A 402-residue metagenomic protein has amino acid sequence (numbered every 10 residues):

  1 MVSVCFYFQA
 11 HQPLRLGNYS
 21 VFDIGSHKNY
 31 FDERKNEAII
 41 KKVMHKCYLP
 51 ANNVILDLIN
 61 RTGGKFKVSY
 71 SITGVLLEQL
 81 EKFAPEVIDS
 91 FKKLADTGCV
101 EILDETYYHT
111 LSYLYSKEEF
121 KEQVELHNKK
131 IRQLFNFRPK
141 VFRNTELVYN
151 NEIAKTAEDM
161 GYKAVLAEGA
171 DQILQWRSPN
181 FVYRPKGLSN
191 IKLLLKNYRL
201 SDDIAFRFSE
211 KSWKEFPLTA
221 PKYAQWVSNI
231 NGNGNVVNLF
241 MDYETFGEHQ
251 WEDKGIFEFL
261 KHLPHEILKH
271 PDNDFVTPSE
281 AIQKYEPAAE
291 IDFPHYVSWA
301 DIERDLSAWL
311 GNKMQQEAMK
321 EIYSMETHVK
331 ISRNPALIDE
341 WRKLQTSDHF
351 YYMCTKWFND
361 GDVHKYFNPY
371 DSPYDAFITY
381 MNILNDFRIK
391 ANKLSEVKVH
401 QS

Functional and structural regions predicted by a protein language model:
M1-L49, N60, F181-I191, L195 (+2 more regions): Active-site and substrate-binding clefts of carbohydrate-active enzymes
S3-F8, L14-G17, V21-S116, K140-R143 (+2 more regions): Short, well-structured secondary-structure segments
M44-A51, Y115-V124, E215-A220, I256: Phosphate/oxyanion-binding active-site loops and adjacent basic polyanion-contact surfaces
V87-D104, E125, F137, E158-L195: Acidic, His- and aromatic-enriched active-site or binding-groove loops in soluble protein domains that engage sugars
G98-T110, F137-T145, L193-S201, V236-D242: Core alpha/beta catalytic barrel or barrel-like domain that forms the active/cofactor pocket in diverse metabolic
Y113-Y115, I173-F181, D203-A205: Short, charged, surface-exposed secondary-structure boundary motifs
E119-E146, Q225-F240: CE4/NodB-like, metal-dependent polysaccharide N-deacetylase domain that modifies extracellular/periplasmic N-acetylated
I153-A157: Hydrophobic, small-residue-rich alpha-helical packing segments that form membrane-like cores
